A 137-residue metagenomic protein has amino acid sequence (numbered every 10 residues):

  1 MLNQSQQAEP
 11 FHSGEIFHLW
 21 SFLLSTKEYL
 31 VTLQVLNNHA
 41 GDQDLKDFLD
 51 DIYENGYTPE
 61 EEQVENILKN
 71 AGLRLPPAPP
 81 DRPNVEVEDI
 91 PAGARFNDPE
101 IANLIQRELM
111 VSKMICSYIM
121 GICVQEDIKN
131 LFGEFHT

Functional and structural regions predicted by a protein language model:
M1-H18, D81-Q106: Acidic/His metal-coordination segments adjacent to aromatic residues that form catalytic metal sites in metalloenzymes
M1-Q43: The feature marks the first
Q4-A8, N66-P79, V85, T137: Hydrophobic alpha-helical segments
F11-L19, Q43-T58, E100-I101, E126-H136: Alpha-helical scaffold segments that form or flank carboxylate-/histidine-based iron centers
K27, D50-T58, E62, Q106-K113 (+1 more regions): Generic structural signal for well-ordered, non-transmembrane alpha-helical segments in soluble/cytosolic regions
Q43-P80: Conserved alpha-helical segments that form or flank metal/cofactor-binding pockets of metalloenzymes
E108-T137: Preference for long, well-ordered alpha-helical segments
